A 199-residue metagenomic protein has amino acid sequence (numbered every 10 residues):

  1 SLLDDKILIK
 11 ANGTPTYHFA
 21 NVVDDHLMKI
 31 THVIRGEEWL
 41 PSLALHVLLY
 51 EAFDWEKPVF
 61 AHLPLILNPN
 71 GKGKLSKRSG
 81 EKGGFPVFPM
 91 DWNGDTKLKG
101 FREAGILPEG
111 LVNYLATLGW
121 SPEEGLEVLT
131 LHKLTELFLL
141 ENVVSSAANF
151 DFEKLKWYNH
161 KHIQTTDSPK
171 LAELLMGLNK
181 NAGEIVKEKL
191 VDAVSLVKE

Functional and structural regions predicted by a protein language model:
S1-S79, P86, K97: Active-site cores that bind ATP or allylic diphosphates and position pyrophosphate for catalysis
F53-E199: Catalytic adenosine-cofactor/nucleotide-binding cores of aminoacyl-tRNA synthetases and other
